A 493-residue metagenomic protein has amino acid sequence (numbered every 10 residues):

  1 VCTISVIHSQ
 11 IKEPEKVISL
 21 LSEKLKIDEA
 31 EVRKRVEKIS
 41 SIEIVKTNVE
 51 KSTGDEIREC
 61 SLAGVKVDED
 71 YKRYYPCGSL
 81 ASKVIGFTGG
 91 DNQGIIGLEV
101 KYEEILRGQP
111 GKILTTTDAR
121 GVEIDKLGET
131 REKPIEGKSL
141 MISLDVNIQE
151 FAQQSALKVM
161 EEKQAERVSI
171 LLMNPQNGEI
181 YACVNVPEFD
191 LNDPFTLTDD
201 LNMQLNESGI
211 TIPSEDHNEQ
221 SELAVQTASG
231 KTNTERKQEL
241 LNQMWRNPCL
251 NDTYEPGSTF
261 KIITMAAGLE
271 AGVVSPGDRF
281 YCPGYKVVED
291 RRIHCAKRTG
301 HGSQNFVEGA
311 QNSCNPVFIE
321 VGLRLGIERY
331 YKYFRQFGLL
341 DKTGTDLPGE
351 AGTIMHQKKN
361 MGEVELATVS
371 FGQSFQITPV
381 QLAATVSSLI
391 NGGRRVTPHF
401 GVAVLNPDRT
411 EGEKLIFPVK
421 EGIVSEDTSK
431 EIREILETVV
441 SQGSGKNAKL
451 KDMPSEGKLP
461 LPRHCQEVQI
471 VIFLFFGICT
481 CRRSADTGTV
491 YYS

Functional and structural regions predicted by a protein language model:
V1-S9, A182-E188: Short beta->alpha transition motifs characteristic of CBS
V1-T3, E104, G108-K112, S169 (+1 more regions): Extracytoplasmic/periplasmic mature domains of Sec-exported, cell-envelope-associated bacterial proteins
I4-K16, L20: N-terminal targeting/tethering segments
E15-E23, K34-G137, E467, F473 (+1 more regions): Small/polar-residue-rich segments within soluble enzyme cores
E15-S19, E23, A30, K34 (+21 more regions): Solvent-exposed, polar/charged alpha-helical surfaces in well-ordered, non-transmembrane soluble domains, broadly
I42, D125-V168: Conserved, well-ordered alpha-helix/loop/beta-strand core segments that scaffold catalytic motifs
S61, A81, N92-Q93, I148 (+4 more regions): Flexible, solvent-exposed loop/hinge segments and secondary-structure transition points
D118-E129, P175-T259, I263-Y492: Beta-lactam-recognizing serine transpeptidase/beta-lactamase-like catalytic domain environment
